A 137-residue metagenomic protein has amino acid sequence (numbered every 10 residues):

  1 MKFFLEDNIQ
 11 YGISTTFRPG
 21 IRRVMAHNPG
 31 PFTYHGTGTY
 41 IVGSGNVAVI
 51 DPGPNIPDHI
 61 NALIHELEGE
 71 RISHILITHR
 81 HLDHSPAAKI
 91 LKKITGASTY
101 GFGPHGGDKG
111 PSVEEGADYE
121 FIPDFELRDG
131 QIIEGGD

Functional and structural regions predicted by a protein language model:
F3-I9, R80: N-terminal beta1-alpha1 cap of cysteine-dependent amidohydrolase-like domains
D7, Y11-E70: Conserved beta-strand hairpin/beta-sheet module of binuclear metal-dependent hydrolase folds, prominently
G45, G136-D137: Residue-level detection of beta-strand-connecting loop/turn positions
P54-G136: Active-site HxH/HxHxD metal-binding segment of metal-dependent hydrolases
